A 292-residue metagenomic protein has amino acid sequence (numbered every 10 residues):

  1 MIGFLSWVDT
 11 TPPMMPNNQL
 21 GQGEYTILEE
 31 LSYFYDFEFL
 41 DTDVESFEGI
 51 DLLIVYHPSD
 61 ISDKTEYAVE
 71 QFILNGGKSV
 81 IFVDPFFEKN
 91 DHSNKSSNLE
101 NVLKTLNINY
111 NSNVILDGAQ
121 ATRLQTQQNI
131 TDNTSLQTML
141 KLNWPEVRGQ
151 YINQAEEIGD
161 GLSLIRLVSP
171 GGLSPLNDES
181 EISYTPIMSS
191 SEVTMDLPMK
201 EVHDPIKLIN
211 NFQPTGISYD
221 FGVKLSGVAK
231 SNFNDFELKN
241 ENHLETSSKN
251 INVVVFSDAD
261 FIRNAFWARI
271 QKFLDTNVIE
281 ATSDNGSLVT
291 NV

Functional and structural regions predicted by a protein language model:
M1-I2, L53: Polar low-complexity intrinsically disordered regions
I2-T11: Short beta-strand segments enriched in small/hydrophobic residues
P13-V292: Acidic, S/T/G-rich, low-cysteine, solvent-exposed domains in lumenal/extracellular/periplasmic regions of secretory
